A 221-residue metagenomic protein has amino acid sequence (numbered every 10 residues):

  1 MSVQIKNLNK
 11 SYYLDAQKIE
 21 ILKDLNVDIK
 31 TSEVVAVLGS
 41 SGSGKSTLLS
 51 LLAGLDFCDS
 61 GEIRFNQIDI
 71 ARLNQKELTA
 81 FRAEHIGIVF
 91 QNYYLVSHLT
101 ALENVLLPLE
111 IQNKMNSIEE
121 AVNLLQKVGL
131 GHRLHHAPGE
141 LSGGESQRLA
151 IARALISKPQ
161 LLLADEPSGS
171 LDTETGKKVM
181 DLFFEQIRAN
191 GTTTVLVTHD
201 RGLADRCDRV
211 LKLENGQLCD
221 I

Functional and structural regions predicted by a protein language model:
S2-V3, L8-R206, V210-L213: ABC family nucleotide-binding domain
